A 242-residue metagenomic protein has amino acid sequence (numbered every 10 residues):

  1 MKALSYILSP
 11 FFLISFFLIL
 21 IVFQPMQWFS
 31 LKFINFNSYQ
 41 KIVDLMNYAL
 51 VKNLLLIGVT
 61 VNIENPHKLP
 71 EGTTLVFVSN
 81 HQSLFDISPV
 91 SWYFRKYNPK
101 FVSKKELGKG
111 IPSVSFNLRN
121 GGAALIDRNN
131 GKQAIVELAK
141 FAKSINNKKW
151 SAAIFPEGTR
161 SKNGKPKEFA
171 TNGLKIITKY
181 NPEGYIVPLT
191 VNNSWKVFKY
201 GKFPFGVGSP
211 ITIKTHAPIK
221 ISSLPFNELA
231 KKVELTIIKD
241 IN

Functional and structural regions predicted by a protein language model:
K2, K140-N147, A217-L229: A charged, well-structured terminal subsegment
K2-N62, N117: A transmembrane-helix-recognition feature enriched in membrane-embedded lipid enzymes and envelope glyco-/phospholipid
Q27-K32, Q40-I42, E71-N130: Catalytic core of membrane glycerolipid acyltransferases/transacylases, capturing the structured, soluble-facing
L56-E64, I135, K196: Short gly/ser/thr-rich secondary-structure transition/capping motifs
I63, A124-D127, I221: Short acidic-hydrophobic, aromatic-tinged amphipathic segments that line or gate anion-handling sites
T74-V76, K149-F155, Y185: Residue-level preference for the first positions of well-ordered beta-strands
P112-S115, K162-N227: A cross-family acyltransferase "interaction/gating" segment
I145-G173: Catalytic-site beta-strand/loop segments enriched in glycine and acidic/polar residues
